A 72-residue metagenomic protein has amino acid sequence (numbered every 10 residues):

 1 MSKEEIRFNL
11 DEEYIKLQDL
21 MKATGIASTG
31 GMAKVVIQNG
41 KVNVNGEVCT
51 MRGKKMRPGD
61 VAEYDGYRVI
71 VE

Functional and structural regions predicted by a protein language model:
S2-I15: A detector for short, charged/polar N-terminal pre-domain segments
K3-E4, G40, P58, E63: Solvent-exposed, well-ordered amphipathic alpha-helical segments that flank/support binding or catalytic loops
E5-R7, G53, R68: Well-ordered beta-strand positions in beta-sheet-rich domains
K16-P58: A basic, amphipathic helix-loop patch mediating RNA/tRNA/ribosome contacts
V61-E72: A positively charged, amphipathic N-terminal helix/segment that binds anionic biomolecules
